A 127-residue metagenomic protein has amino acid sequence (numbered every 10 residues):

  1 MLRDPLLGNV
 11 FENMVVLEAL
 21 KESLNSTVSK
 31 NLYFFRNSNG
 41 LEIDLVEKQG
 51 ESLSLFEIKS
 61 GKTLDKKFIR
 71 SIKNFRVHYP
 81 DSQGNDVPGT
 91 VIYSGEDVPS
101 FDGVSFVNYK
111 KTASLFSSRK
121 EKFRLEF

Functional and structural regions predicted by a protein language model:
M1-F127: A cross-kingdom feature that marks ATP-driven nucleic-acid transaction machinery
